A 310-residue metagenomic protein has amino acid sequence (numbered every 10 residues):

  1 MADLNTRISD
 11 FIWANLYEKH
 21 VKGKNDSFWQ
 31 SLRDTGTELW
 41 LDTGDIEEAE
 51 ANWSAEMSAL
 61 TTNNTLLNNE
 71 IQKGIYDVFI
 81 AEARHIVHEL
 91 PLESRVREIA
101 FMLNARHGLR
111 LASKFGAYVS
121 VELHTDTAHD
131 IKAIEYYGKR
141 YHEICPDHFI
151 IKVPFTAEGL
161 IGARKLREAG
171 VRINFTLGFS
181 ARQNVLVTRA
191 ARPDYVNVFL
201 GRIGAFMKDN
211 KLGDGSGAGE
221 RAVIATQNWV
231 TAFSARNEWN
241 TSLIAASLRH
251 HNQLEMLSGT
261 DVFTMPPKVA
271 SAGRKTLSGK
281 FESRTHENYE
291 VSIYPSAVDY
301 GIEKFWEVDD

Functional and structural regions predicted by a protein language model:
M1-G44: N- or domain-start disorder-to-order transition segments that initiate the globular core
I12, E56-M57, N64-E158, A163: Active-site beta->alpha loop and helix N-cap motifs at the rims of alpha/beta catalytic domains
K22-K24, A128-I134, V153-A169, A181-L186 (+3 more regions): Active-site-adjacent beta->alpha loops and helix N-cap segments on the catalytic face of soluble alpha/beta enzymes
W29-W40, C145-I150, G162, R167-F175 (+1 more regions): Short beta-strand/loop segments at the ligand-binding rim of alpha/beta enzyme cores
W40-D42, E122-H124, D147-T156, R172-L186 (+2 more regions): Catalytic beta/alpha-barrel core
H107, A112-S113, E143-I144, I161-V171 (+1 more regions): Alpha-helix-loop-beta-strand connector modules within alpha/beta enzyme cores
N174, F179-S292: Catalytic alpha/beta core domains of metabolic enzymes, predominantly
R284-D310: C-terminal extensions of enzymes
